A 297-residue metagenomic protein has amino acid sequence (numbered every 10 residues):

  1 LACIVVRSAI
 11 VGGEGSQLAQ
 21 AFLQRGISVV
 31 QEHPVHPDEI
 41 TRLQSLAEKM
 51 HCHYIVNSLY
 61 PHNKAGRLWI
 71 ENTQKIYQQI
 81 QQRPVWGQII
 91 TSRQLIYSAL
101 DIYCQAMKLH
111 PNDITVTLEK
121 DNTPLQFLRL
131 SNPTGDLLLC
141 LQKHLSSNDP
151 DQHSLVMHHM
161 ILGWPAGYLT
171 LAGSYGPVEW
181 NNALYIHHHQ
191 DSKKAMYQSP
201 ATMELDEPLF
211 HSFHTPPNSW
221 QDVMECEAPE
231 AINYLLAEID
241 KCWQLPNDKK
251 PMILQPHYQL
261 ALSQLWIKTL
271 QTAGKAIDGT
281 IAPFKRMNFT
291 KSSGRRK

Functional and structural regions predicted by a protein language model:
L1-E48: Beta-loop-alpha module in the N-terminal Rossmann-like domain of NAD(P)-dependent dehydrogenases, especially those
L1-V6, E225-K297: C-terminal helix-rich "cap/oligomerization" subdomain common to oxidoreductases
R7-A9, L59, H144-L145: Short glycine-rich anion-binding loops that position phosphate/pyrophosphate groups of nucleotides and phosphorylated
Q17, A65-T73, A99, A231-D240: Well-ordered, non-membrane alpha-helical segments in soluble/globular domains
I27, C52-H53, G135: Short, well-ordered coil/turn segments that N-cap beta-strands
H36-Q105: A contiguous active-site-proximal alpha/beta segment in oxidoreductase catalytic domains
P84-Y168, G173-E179, I186-H188, M287-G294: Rossmann-like dinucleotide-binding domain that binds NAD(P)(H)
L171-I253, G279: C-terminal glycine/acidic-rich active-site capping loop/insertion
